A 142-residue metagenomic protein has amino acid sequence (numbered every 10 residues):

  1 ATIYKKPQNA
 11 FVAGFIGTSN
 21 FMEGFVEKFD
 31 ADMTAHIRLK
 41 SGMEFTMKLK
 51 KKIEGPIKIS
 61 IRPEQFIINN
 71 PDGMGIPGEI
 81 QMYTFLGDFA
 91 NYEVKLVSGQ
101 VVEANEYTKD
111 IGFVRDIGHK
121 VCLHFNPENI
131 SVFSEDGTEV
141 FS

Functional and structural regions predicted by a protein language model:
A1-K5, A13-I16: Short acidic-hydrophobic catalytic motif
N9: ATP phosphate-binding glycine-rich loop
S19-F21, V26-S142: Non-catalytic connector elements of ABC transporters
